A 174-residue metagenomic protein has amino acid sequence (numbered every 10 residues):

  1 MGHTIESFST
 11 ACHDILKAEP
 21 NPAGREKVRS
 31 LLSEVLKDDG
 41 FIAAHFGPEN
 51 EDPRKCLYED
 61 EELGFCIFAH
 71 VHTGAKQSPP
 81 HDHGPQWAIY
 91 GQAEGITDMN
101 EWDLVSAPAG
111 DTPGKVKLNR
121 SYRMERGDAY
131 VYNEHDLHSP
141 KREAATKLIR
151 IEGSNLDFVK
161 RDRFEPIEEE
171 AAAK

Functional and structural regions predicted by a protein language model:
M1-G40: N-terminal leader/capping segments at the start of a protein or of a new domain
H45, E49-G74: A short glycine-rich, His/Asp/Glu-containing loop-to-beta-strand
F68-H83, N133-H135: Conserved short histidine dyad/triad with adjacent acidic residue
P85-D103: Glycine- and acidic-residue-biased ligand/ion/polar-headgroup-sensing regions
I89, A144-K160: A short hydrophobic beta-strand segment most commonly corresponding to one strand of the jelly-roll/cupin
I89, L104-L137: Short acidic-glycine-tyrosine-enriched beta hairpin
S139-E143: Asparagine-centered strand-capping/turn motif at beta-strand->loop junctions
